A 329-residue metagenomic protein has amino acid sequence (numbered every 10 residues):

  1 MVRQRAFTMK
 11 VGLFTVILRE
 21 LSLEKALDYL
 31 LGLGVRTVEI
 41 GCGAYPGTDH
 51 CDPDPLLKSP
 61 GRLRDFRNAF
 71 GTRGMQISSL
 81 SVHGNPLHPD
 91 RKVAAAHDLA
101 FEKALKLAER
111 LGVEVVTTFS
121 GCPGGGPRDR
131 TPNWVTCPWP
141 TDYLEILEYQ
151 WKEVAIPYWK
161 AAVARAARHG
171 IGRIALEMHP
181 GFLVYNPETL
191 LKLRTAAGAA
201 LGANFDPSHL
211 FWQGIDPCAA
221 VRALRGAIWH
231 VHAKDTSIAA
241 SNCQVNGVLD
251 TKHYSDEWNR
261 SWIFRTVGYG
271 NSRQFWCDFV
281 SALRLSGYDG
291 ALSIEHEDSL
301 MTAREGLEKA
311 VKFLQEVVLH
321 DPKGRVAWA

Functional and structural regions predicted by a protein language model:
F7-K10, T37-V38, L80, W139-G270 (+1 more regions): Acidic/histidine-rich catalytic cores of soluble enzymes
F14-L18, G41-Y45, V82-N85, G121-P123 (+4 more regions): Active-site beta-loop-alpha junctions enriched in small/polar residues
E24-K25, Y29, R64-Q76, P86-G202 (+2 more regions): Active-site acidic/histidine proton-transfer and metal-coordination neighborhood in alpha/beta enzyme cores
A26-P46, G112: Catalytic domains of carbohydrate-active enzymes, especially glycoside hydrolases
L33, R110-L111, H169, G226 (+1 more regions): Structural motif
G41-D65, P123-P127: Glycine-rich, proline-tolerant flexible connector loops at the mouths of alpha/beta enzymes
P53-L57, G124-W139, C243-H253: Aromatic- and acidic-residue-enriched segments that line the glycan-binding/catalytic groove of carbohydrate-active
A303-K323: C-terminal helical cap(s) of enzyme catalytic domains, especially alpha/beta-barrels
